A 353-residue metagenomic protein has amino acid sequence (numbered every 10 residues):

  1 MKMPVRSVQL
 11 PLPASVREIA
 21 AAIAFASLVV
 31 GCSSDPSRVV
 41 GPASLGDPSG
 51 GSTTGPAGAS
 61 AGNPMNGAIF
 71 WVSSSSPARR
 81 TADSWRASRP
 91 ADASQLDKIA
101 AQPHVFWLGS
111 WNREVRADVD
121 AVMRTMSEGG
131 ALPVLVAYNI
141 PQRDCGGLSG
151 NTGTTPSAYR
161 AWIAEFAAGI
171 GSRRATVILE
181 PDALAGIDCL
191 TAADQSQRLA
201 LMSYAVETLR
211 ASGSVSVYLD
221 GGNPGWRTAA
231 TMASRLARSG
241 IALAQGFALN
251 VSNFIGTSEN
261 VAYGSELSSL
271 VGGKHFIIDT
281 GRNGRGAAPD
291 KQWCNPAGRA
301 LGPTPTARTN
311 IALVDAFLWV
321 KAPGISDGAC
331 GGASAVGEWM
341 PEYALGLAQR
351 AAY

Functional and structural regions predicted by a protein language model:
M3-A20: Bacterial N-terminal signal peptides that target proteins for export
L28-G31: C-terminal motif of bacterial Sec signal peptides marking the signal peptidase cleavage site
S33-P36: Bacterial signal peptide processing site
R38-A61: Ser/Thr/Gly/Pro-rich low-complexity, disordered linker/stalk segments of secreted and cell-surface proteins
P64-G169, A322-S326, G331-A348: N-terminal carbohydrate-binding/catalytic regions of secreted carbohydrate-active enzymes
V72-I99, G222-A344: Surface-exposed substrate-engagement region within the catalytic domains of secreted or surface-exposed extracellular
V105, G130-V134, R174-I178, S214-Y218 (+3 more regions): Structural preference for beta-strand elements that scaffold enzyme active sites
S149-R174, P181-V215, A229-T231: Active-site cleft segment of glycoside hydrolase catalytic domains centered on the general acid/base Glu
